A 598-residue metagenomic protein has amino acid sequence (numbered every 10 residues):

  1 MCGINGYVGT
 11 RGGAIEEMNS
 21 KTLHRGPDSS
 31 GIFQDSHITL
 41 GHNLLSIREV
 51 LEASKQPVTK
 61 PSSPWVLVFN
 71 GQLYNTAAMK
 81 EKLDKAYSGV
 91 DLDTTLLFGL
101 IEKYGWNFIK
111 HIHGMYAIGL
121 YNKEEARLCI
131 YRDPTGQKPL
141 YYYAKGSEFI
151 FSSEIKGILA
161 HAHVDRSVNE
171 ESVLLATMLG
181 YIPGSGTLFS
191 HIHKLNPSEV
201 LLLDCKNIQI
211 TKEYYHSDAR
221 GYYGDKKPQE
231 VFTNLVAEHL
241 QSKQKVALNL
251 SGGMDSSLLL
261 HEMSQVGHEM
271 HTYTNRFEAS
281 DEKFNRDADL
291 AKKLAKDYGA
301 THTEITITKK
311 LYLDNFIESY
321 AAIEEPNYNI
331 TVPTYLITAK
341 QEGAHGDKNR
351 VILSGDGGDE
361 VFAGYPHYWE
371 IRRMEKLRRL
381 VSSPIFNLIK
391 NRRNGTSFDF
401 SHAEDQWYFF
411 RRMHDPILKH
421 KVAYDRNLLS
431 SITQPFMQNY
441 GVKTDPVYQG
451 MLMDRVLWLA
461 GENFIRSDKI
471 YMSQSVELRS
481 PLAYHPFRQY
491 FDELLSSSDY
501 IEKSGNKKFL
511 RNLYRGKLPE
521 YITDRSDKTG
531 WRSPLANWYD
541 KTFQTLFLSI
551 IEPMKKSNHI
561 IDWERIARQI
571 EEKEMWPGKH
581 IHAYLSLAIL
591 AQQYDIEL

Functional and structural regions predicted by a protein language model:
M1-I323, R350, G516, E564 (+1 more regions): Cysteine-centered catalytic environments shared across enzyme families
A77, R488-D492: Short, solvent-exposed hinge/capping segments at secondary-structure junctions
A86-L92, S167-E170, Y328, G441-D454 (+4 more regions): Structural motif
F98-E102, S172-I182, D454-G461, K579-D595: Short, hydrophobic/amphipathic alpha-helical patches that form generic packing surfaces within helical domains
K292-V476, I522, S526, L548-I551: Glycine-rich active-site loop/lid subdomains used to bind and stabilize high-energy intermediates
Y484: Short, conserved phosphate/pyrophosphate- and ester-handling motifs at nucleotide-, phospho-/glycolipid
I501-T523: Charge-dense polyanion-binding interfaces
L518-E574, G578: PAPS-dependent sulfotransferase catalytic core
